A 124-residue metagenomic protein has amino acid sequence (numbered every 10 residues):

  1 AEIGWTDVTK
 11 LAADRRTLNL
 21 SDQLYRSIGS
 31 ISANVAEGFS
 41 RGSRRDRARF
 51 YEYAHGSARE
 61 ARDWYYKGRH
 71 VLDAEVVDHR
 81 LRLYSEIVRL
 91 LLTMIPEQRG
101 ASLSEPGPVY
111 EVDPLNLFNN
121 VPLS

Functional and structural regions predicted by a protein language model:
A1-S124: Short, C-terminally biased terminal segments at protein or domain edges
